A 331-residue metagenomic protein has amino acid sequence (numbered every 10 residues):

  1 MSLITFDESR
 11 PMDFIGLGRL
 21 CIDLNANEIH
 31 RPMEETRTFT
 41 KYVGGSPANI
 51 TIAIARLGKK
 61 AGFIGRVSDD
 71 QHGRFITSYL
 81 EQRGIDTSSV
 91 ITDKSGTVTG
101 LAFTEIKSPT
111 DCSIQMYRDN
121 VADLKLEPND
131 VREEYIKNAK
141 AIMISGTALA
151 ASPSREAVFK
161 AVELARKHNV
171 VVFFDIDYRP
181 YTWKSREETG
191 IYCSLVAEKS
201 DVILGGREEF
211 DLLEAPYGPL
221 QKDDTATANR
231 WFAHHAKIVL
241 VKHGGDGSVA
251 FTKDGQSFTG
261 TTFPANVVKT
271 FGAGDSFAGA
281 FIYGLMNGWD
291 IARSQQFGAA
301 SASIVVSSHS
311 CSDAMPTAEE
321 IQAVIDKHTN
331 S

Functional and structural regions predicted by a protein language model:
M1-F14, E163, A215-S331: Conserved phosphate-binding/catalytic region of the ribokinase-like
S2-D86, T110, N266: Glycine-rich phosphate/adenosyl-contacting loop at the front of the ribokinase-like
I54, G206, G274: Short, conserved phosphate/pyrophosphate- and ester-handling motifs at nucleotide-, phospho-/glycolipid
A55, E81, E163-K167, A197 (+1 more regions): Anion (oxyanion) recognition and catalysis
K60-I144, Q322-S331: Conserved N-terminal subdomain of the carbohydrate kinase-like
E134-Y135, L195-V196, F232: Structural alpha-helical scaffold elements that stabilize or flank donor/cofactor-binding regions in carbohydrate
A141, T147-A226, D246-G247: Conserved beta-alpha-beta core of the PfkB/ribokinase-like small-molecule kinase fold
